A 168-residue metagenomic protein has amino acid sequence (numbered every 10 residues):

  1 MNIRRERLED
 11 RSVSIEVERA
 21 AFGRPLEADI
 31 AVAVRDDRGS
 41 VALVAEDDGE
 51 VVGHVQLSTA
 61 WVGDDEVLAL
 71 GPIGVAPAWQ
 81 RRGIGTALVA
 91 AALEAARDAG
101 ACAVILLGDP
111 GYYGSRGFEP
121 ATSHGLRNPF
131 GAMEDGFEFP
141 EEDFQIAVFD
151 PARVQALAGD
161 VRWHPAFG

Functional and structural regions predicted by a protein language model:
M1-I30, D36-V52, E141-G168: Short amphipathic alpha-helix that is part of the acyltransferase structural core
A31-R35, N128-G131: Short, solvent-exposed loop/turn elements at beta->coil junctions and helix N-caps that rim active or binding pockets
V44, E50-A60, E66-G74: Conserved beta-strand in the GNAT
G71-G83, A95: Short HxH-centered metal-ligating active-site micro-motif
W79, G83-A91, A101: Conserved acetyl-CoA pyrophosphate-binding loop and the N-cap/start of the following alpha-helix in GNAT-like
R82, T86, A132-D143, D150: Accessory recognition modules or surfaces
D98-C102, G108-P140: Conserved active-site alpha-helix within GNAT-family acetyltransferase domains
